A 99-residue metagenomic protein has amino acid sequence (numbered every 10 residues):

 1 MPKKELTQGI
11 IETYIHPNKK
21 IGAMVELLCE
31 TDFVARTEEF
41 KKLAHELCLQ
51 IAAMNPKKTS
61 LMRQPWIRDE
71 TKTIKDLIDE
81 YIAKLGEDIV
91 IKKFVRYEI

Functional and structural regions predicted by a protein language model:
M1-I99: N-terminal assembly/interaction segments in proteins that build large macromolecular machines
